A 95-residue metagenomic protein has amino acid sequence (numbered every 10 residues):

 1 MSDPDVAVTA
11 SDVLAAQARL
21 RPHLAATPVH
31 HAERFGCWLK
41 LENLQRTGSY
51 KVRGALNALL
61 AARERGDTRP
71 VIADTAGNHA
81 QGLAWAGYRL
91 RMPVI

Functional and structural regions predicted by a protein language model:
M1-I95: PLP-dependent amino-acid enzyme catalytic core
